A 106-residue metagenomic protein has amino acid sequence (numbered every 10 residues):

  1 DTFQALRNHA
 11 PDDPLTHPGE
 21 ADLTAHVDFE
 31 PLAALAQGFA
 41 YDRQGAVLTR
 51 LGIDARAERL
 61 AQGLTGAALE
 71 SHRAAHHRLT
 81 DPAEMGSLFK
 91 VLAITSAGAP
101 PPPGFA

Functional and structural regions predicted by a protein language model:
D1-A106: Long, Lys/Arg- and hydrophobic-enriched amphipathic alpha-helices
